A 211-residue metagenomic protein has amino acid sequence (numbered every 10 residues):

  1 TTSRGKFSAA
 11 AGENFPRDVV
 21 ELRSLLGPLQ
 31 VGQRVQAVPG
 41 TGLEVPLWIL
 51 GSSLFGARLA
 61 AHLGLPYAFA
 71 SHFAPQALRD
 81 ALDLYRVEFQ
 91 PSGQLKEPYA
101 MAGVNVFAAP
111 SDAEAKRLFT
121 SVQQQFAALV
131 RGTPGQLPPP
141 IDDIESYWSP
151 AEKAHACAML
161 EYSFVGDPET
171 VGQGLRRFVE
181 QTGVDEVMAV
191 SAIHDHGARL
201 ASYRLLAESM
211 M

Functional and structural regions predicted by a protein language model:
T1-S3, A61, S202: Short aromatic-enriched loop/helix-cap "lid" or pocket-rim segments at secondary-structure transitions that line
T2-Q36, A77-G183: An alpha-helical appendage that flanks or caps ligand/catalytic pockets
Q30-Q33, V45-L54: Core active-site phosphate/anionic-ligand binding loop and the adjoining beta-turn-alpha structural block in enzyme
V45-L50, Y67-A70, P98-N105, V187-A189: Hydrophobic faces of well-ordered beta-strands that scaffold small-molecule active sites in alpha/beta enzyme cores
F55-Q76, A81-L82: A conserved active-site cap/scaffold subdomain adjacent to cofactor or substrate pockets
F73, V106-A108, I193: Active-site-proximal loop/turn and secondary-structure-junction residues that shape catalytic pockets, frequently
V179-M211: Generic C-terminus detector
